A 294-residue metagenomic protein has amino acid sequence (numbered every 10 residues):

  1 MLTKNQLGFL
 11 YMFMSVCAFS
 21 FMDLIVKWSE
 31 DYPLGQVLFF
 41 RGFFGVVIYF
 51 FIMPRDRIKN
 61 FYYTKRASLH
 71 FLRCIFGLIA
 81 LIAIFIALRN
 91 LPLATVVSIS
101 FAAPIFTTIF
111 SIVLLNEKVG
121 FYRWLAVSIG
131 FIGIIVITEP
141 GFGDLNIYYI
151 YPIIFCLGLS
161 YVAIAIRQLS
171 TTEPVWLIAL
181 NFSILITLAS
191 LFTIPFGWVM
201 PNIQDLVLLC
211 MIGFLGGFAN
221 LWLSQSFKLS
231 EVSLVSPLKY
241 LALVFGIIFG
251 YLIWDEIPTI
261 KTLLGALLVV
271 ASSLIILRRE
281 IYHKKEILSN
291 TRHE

Functional and structural regions predicted by a protein language model:
M1-C17, V46-L72, F121, T171 (+4 more regions): Membrane-interface interhelical linkers
M1-Q36, D144-Q168, L288-E294: Glycine-/small-residue-enriched transmembrane alpha-helix faces in small-molecule transporters and effluxers
K4-G8, F39, Y62-R66, I134 (+3 more regions): Juxtamembrane helix-entry segments on the extracytoplasmic side of multipass membrane proteins
V16-S20, F50, C74-I82, P104-I109 (+7 more regions): Hydrophobic/small/kink-forming positions within alpha-helical transmembrane segments of polytopic membrane proteins
S29, V37, A87, L93 (+7 more regions): Hydrophobic/aromatic residues within transmembrane alpha-helices of multi-pass small-molecule transporters
V97-A102, T172-I184, N220-Y251: Helix-helix packing/entry segments at the starts of transmembrane helices
A103-L125, V244-L263: C-terminal transmembrane-helix exit sites in multi-pass transporters
Y122-E139, K261-E280: Hydrophobic transmembrane alpha-helices of multi-pass small-molecule transport proteins
